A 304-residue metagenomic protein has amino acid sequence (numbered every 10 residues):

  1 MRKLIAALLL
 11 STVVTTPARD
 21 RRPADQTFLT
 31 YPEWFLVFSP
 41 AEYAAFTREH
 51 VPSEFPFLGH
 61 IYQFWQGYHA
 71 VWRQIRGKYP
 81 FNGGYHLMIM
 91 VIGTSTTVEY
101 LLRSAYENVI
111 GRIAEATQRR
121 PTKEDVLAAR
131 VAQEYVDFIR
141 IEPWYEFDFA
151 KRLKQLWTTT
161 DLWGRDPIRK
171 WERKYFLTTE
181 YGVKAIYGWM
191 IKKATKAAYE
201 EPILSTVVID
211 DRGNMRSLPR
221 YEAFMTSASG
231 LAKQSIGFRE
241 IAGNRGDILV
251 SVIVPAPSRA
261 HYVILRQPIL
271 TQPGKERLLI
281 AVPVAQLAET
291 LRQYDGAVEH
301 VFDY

Functional and structural regions predicted by a protein language model:
M1-L4: Positively charged n-region of N-terminal signal peptides that target proteins for export
A6-P17: Hydrophobic h-region of N-terminal signal peptides that target proteins for export in Gram-negative bacteria
R19-Y145: Long, solvent-exposed N-terminal ectodomains/accessory regions that are displayed to the extracellular/lumenal milieu
L156-L204: Long amphipathic alpha-helical scaffold segments
Y199-R216, G243-P255: Short glycine-/aliphatic-rich beta-strand segments at the starts of folded cytosolic domains
S217-A223, G246-S258, I280-A285: Short, surface-exposed ligand-recognition loops at beta-strand->loop->(often short) alpha-helix junctions that present
S235-N244, G296-Y304: Conserved short beta-strand edge segments in small beta-sheet-based binding/regulatory domains
L287-D295: Mixed-charge, glycine-accented linear interaction segment located at domain edges/termini
